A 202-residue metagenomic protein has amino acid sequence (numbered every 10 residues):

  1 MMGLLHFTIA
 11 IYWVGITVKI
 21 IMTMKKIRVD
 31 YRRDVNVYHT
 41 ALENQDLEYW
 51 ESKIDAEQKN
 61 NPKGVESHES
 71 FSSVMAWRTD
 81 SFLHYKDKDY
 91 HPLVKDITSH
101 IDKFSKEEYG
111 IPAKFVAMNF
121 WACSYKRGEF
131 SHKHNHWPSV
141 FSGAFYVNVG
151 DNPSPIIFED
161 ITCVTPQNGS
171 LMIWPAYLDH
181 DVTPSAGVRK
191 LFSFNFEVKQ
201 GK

Functional and structural regions predicted by a protein language model:
M1-M2, M22: Methionine residue identity
L5, E69, F192-F194: Short non-domain terminal segments
F7-I9: Ser/Thr/Pro/Gly-rich low-complexity, intrinsically disordered segments
I16: Extracellular glycan-modifying ectodomains
I21-P112: Non-heme Fe(II)/2-oxoglutarate
E108-P184, V188-L191, N195-G201: Catalytic core of non-heme Fe(II) oxygenases with the double-stranded beta-helix
